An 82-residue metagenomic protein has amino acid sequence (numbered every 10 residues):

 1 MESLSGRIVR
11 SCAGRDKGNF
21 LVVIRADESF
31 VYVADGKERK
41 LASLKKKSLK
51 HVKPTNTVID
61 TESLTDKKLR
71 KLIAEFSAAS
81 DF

Functional and structural regions predicted by a protein language model:
M1-S5, C12, V22-F82: Ferredoxin-like alpha/beta domains used as RNA- or RNAP-binding modules
G14-K17: Short, charged beta-turn/beta-strand-edge "cap" motif at the junction between a beta-strand and an adjacent loop
